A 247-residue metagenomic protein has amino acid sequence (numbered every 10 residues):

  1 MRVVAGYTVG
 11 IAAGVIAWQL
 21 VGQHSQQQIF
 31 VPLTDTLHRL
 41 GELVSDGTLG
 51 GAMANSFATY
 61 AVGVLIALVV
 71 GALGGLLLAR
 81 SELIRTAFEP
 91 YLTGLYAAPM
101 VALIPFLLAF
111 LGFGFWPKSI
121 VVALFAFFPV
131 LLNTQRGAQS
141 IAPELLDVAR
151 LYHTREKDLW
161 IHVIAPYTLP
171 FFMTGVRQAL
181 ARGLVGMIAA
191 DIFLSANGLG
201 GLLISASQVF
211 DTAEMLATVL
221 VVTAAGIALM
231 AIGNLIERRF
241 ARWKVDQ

Functional and structural regions predicted by a protein language model:
R2-H24: N-terminal signal-anchor transmembrane alpha helix
Q23-I66: Periplasmic/extracellular loop-to-transmembrane helix junction in inner-membrane transport proteins
V62-L92, A109: Transmembrane-helix boundary motif in ABC transporter permease subunits
T93-P129, R136-G137: Generic hydrophobic transmembrane alpha-helix motif, especially the helices
I120-L124, E156-A190, A217, V222 (+2 more regions): Transmembrane alpha-helices
N133, G137-G175, L203: Short cytoplasmic-facing helical segments at TM-TM junctions of multi-pass membrane proteins
G200-E237: Hydrophobic alpha-helical transmembrane segments of polytopic membrane proteins
E237-Q247: Short cytosolic juxtamembrane segments of multi-pass membrane proteins
